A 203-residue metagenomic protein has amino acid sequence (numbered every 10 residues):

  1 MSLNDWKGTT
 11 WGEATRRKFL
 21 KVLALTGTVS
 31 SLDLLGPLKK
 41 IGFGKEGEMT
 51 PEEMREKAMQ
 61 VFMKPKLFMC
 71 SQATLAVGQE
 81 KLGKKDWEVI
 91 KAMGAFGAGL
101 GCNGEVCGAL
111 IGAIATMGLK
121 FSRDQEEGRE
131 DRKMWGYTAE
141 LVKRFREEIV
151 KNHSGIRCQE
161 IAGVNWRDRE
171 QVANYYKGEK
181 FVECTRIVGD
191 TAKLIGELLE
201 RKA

Functional and structural regions predicted by a protein language model:
M1-A14: N-terminal secretory signal peptides
A14-D33: N-terminal export leaders
L34-M63: C-terminal segment of N-terminal export signals and the immediately downstream linker at the start of the mature
F43-M49, G78-A95, V164-R169: Acidic-glycine-rich active-site phosphate/pyrophosphate-binding loop
K57-P65, F96-G104, Y175-K180: A short glycine/serine-rich beta->alpha loop
L82-I90, L119-E140: Phosphate-handling active-site elements
G104-I111: Conserved phosphate/anionic-ligand binding catalytic regions in large, soluble enzymes, centered on
V142-K202: C-terminal binding/interaction regions
